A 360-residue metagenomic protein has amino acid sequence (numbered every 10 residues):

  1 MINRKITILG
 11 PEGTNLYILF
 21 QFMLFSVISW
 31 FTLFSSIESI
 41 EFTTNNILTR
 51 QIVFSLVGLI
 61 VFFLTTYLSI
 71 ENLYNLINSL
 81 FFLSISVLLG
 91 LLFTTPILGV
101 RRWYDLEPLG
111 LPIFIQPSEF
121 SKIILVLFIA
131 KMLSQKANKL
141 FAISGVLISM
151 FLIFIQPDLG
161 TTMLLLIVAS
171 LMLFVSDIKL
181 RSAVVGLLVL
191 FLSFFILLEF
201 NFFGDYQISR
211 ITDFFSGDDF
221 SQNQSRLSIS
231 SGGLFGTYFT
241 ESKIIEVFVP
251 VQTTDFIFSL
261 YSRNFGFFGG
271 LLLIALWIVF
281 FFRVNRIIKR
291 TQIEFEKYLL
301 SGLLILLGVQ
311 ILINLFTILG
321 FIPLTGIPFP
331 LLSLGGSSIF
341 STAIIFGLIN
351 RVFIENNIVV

Functional and structural regions predicted by a protein language model:
I2-Q21, F31-Q156, L315-P330, L334 (+2 more regions): Membrane-helix boundary/helix-loop-helix interface segments in multi-pass membrane proteins
V53-V61, N264-F281: Hydrophobic alpha-helical transmembrane segments
N78-I85, N138-I155, L159-E199, Q207: Hydrophobic alpha-helical segments of polytopic membrane proteins
L89, F151, S170-L171, G308 (+1 more regions): Hydrophobic residues within the alpha-helical transmembrane core of Major Facilitator Superfamily
R101-W103, L111-F114, V184-L273, F295: Hydrophobic, glycine- and aromatic-enriched re-entrant/interface helices and adjoining loop segments
E119, A142, V146, G186 (+3 more regions): Alpha-helical transmembrane segments of multi-pass membrane proteins, especially transporters and channels
A130, V168-S182, K243-G269, P328-I345: Interfacial segments of multi-pass membrane proteins
I287-G326, L332: Loop-to-helix entry and N-terminal half of a specific, functionally important transmembrane alpha helix in multi-pass
